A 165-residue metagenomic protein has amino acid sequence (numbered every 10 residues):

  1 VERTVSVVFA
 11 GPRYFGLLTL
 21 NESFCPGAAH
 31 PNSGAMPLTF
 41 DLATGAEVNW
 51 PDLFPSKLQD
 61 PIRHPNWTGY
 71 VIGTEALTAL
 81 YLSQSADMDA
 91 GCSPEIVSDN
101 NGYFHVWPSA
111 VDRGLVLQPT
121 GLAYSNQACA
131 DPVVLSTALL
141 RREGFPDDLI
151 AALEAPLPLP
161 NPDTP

Functional and structural regions predicted by a protein language model:
V1-P165: Compositionally biased intrinsically disordered regions enriched in Thr/Gly
